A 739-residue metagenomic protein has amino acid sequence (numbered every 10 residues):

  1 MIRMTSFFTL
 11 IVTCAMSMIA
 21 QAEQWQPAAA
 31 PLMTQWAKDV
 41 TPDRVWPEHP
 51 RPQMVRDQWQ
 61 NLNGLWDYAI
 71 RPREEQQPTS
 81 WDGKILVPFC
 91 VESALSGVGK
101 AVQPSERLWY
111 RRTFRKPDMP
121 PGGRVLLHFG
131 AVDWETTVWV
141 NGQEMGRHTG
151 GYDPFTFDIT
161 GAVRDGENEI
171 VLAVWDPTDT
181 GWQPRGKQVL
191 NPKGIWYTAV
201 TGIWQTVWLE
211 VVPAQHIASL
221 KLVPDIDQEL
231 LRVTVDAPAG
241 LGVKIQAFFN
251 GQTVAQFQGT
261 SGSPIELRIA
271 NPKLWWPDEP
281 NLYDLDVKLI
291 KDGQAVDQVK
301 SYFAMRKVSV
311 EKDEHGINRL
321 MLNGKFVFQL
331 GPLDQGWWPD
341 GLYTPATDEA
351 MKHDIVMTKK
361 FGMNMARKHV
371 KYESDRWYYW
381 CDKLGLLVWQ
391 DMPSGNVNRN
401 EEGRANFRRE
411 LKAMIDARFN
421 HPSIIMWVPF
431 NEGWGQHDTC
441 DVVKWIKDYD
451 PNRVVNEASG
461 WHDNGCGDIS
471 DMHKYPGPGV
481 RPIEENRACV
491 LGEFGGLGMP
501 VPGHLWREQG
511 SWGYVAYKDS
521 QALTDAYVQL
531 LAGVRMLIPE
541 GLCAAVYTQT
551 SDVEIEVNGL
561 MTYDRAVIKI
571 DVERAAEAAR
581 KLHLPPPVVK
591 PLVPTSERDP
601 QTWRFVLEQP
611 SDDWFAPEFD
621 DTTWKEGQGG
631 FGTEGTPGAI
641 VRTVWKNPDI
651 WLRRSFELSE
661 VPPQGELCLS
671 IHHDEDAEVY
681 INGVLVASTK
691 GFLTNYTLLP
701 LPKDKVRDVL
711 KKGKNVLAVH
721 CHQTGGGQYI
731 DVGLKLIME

Functional and structural regions predicted by a protein language model:
S6-S17: Bacterial N-terminal signal peptides
Q24-R73, D82-P117, H128-V132, A173-L241 (+3 more regions): Non-catalytic, glycine-rich low-complexity segments
P31, M54-Q76, V132, T198-G202 (+7 more regions): Substrate-binding clefts and catalytic carboxylate motifs of secreted carbohydrate-active enzymes
A69-R71, K100-H216, A239-L241, Q252 (+3 more regions): Accessory beta-strand-rich segments of carbohydrate-active enzymes
G83, F89-N141, G146-T149, W182 (+6 more regions): Active-site-adjacent substrate/metal-binding segments within catalytic domains of carbohydrate-active enzymes
V140, E229-G259, I265, L285: Beta-strand-rich binding/interaction modules
E169-L172, N281-K291, V719: Short, aromatic- and glycine-rich surface loops/edge beta-strands on solvent-exposed regions
I355-T358, M365-K569: Substrate-binding/catalytic cleft of secreted carbohydrate-active enzymes, primarily glycoside hydrolases
